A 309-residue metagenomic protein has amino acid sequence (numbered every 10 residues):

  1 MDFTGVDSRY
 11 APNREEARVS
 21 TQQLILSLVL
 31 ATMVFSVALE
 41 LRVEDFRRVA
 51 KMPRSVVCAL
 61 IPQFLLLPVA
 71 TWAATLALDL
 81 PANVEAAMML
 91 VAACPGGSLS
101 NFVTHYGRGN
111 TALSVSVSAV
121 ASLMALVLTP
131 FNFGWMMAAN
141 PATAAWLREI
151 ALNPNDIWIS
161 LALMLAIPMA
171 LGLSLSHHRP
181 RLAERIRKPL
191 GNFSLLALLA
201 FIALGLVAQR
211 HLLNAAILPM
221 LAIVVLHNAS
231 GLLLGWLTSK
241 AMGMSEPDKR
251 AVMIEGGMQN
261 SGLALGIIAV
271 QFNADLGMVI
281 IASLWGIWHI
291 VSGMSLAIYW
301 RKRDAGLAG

Functional and structural regions predicted by a protein language model:
D2-G309: Alpha-helical transmembrane segments of multi-pass small-molecule/ion transporters
